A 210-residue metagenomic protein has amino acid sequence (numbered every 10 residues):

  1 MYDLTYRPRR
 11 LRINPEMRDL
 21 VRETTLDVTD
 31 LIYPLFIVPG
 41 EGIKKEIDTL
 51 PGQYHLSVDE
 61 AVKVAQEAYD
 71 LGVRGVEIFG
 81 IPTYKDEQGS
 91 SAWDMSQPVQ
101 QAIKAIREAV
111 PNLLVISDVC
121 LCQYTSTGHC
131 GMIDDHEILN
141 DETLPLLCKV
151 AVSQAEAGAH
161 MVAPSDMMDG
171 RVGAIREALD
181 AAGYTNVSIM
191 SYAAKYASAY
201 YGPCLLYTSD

Functional and structural regions predicted by a protein language model:
M1-D59: An N-cap/entry alpha-helix motif that binds or orients negatively charged groups
T29-L31, G72-R74, V110-L113, A159-H160 (+1 more regions): Short, well-ordered coil/turn segments that N-cap beta-strands
L31-P34, V76-I78, V115-S117, V162 (+1 more regions): Hydrophobic faces of well-ordered beta-strands that scaffold small-molecule active sites in alpha/beta enzyme cores
L35, A61, D118, Q154 (+1 more regions): Conserved, mostly hydrophobic/aromatic
V38, I81, C120-S126, S165-M167 (+1 more regions): Active-site beta-loop-alpha junctions enriched in small/polar residues
K45-Q53, G75-Q97, S165, D169-V172: Glycine-rich, proline-tolerant flexible connector loops at the mouths of alpha/beta enzymes
S90-S117, V172-A193: Alpha-helix-loop-beta-strand connector modules within alpha/beta enzyme cores
Y207-D210: Conserved small/polar residues in nucleotide/adenosyl-binding loops
